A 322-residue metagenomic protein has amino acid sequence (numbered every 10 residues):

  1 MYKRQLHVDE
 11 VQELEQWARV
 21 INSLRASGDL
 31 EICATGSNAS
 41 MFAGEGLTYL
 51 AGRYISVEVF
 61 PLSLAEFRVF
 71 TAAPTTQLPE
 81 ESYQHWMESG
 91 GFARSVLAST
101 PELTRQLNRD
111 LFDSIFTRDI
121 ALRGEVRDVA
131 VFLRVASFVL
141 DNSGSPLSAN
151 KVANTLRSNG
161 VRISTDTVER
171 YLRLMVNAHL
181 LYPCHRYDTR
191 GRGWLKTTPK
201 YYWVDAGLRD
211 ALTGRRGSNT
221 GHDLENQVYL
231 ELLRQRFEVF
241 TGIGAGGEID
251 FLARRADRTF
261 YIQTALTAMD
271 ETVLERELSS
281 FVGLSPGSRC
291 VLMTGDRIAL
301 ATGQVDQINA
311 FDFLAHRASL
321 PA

Functional and structural regions predicted by a protein language model:
M1-Q5: Conserved small/polar residues in nucleotide/adenosyl-binding loops
H7, E31-S37: Structural recognition of the conserved hydrophobic beta-strand(s) that form the central parallel beta-sheet of P-loop
V11-I21, G44-E45: Conserved ATPase-coupling elements of RecA-like P-loop NTPase cores
S37-A39, A43-P146: Interdomain motor-coupling "hinge/lid" segment immediately C-terminal to the ATP-binding subdomain of NTP-driven enzymes
P101-T259: Accessory nucleic acid-recognition modules appended to NTPase machines
G244, S285-V305: Nucleic-acid nuclease catalytic cores
R254-M269, E277: Active-site ExK catalytic segment of metal-dependent nucleases
D296-A322: Domain-level recognition of nuclease-like catalytic cores that cleave nucleotide substrates
